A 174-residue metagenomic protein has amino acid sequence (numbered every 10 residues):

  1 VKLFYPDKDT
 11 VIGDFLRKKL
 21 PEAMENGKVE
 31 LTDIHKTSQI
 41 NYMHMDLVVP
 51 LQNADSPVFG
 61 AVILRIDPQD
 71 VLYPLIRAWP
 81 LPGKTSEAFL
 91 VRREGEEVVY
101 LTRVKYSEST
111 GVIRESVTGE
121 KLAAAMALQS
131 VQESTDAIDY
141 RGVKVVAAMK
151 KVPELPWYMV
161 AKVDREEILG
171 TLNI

Functional and structural regions predicted by a protein language model:
V1, K28-V29, R77-V99, Q132-E133: Short N-terminal helix-loop-first-beta-strand/juxtamembrane motif that initiates sensory/input modules
V1-R65, I138: Extracytoplasmic/periplasmic ligand-binding sensor regions of membrane-associated signaling proteins
L3-F15, D70-L75, S109-E115: A short, polar/charged loop-to-alpha-helix boundary motif
K19, L31, E87-F89, L155: Tryptophan-centric aromatic hotspots in well-structured domains and transmembrane helices
E22-A23, P74-L81, A125-A127: Amphipathic alpha-helical regulatory segments at dimerization interfaces that relay allosteric signals between sensory
G27-D33, D70-Y73, Q129-Q132: Short Pro/Gly-enriched beta-strand edge/turn motifs at strand-loop
Q39, I63-I76, K162-T171: Helix-start (N-cap) segments at beta->loop->alpha junctions that couple sensory/regulatory domains to adjoining helices
L51-G60, S86, R93-G95, V104-I174: Extracellular/periplasmic juxtamembrane segments that couple receptor/chemosensory ectodomains to their
